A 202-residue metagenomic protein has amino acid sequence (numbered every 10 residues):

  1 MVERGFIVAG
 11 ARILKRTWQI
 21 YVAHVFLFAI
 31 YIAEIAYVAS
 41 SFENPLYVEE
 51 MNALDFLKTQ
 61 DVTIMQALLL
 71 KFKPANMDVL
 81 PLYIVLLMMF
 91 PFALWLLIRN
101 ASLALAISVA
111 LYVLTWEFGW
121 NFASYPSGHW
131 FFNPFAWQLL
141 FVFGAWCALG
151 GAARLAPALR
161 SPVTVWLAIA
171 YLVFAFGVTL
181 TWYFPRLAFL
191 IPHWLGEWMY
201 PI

Functional and structural regions predicted by a protein language model:
M1-I202: Alpha-helical transmembrane segments and their immediate juxtamembrane cytosolic regions
